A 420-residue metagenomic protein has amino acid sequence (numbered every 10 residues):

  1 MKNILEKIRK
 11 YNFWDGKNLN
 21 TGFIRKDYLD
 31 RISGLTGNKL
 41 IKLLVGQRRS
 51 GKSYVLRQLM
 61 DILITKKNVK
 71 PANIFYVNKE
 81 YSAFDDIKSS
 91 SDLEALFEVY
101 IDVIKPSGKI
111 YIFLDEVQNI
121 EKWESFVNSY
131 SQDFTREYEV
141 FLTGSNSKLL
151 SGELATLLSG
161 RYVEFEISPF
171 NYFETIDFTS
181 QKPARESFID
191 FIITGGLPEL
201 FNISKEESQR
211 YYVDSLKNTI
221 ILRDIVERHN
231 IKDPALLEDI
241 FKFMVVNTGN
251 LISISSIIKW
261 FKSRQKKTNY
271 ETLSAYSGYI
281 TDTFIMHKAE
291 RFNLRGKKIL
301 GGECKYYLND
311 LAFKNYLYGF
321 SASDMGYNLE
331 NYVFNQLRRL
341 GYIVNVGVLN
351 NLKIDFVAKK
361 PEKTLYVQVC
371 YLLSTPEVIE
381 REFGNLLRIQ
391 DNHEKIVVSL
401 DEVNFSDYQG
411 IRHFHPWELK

Functional and structural regions predicted by a protein language model:
M1-N38, V403: A short, basic N-terminal segment
K2-R9, D15, S145-S147, S151-L251 (+1 more regions): Interdomain motor-coupling "hinge/lid" segment immediately C-terminal to the ATP-binding subdomain of NTP-driven enzymes
N3, N73, K205-T364: Accessory nucleic acid-recognition modules appended to NTPase machines
L44: Hydrophobic anchor at the beta1->P-loop junction of P-loop NTPases
S53: Walker A/P-loop
Y76-S107: Short glycine-rich substrate-engagement loop in P-loop NTPases that contacts/grips substrate
E124-F141, A155-T156: Conserved catalytic/switch belt of AAA+ P-loop NTPases
E402-K420: Domain-level recognition of nuclease-like catalytic cores that cleave nucleotide substrates
